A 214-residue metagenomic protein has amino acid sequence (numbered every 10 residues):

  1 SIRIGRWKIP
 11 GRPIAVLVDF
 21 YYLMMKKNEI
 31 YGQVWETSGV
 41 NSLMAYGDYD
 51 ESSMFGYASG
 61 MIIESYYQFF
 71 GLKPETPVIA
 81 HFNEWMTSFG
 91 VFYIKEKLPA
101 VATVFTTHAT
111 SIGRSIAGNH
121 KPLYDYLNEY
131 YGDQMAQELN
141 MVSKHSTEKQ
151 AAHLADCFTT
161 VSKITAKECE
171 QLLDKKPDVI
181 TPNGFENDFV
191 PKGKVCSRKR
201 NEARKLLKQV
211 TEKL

Functional and structural regions predicted by a protein language model:
S1-L214: Catalytic cores of nucleotide-sugar-dependent glycosyltransferases that transfer UDP/GDP/TDP-activated
